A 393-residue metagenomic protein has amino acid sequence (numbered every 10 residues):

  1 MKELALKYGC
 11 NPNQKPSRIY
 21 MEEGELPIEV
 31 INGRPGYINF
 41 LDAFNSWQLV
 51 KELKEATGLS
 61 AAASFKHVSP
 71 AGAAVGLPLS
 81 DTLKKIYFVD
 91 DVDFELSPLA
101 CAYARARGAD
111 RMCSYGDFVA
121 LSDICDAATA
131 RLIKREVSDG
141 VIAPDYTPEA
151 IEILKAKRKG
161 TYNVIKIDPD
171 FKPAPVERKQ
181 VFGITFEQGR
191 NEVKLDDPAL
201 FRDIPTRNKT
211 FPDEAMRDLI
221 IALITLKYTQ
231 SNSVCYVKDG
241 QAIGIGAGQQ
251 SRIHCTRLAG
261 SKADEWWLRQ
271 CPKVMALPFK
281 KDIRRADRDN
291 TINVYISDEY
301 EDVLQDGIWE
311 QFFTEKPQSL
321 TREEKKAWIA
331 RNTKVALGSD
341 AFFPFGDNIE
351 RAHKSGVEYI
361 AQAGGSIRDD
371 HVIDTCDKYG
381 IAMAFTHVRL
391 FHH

Functional and structural regions predicted by a protein language model:
M1-D197, A215-S233: Active-site loops and adjacent core secondary-structure elements that bind or stabilize anionic groups
E22-R34, A109-Y115, Q188-K209, A286-I308 (+2 more regions): Gly-rich Lys/Arg/Thr-decorated short loops/hinges at beta-loop-alpha junctions or inter-strand turns that position
E52, Y228, E265-R269, K354 (+1 more regions): Conserved helix-loop functional segments at active or binding sites
A56-S64, V164-I167, S231-K238, L268-F279 (+1 more regions): Flexible, glycine/charged-enriched surface loops at secondary-structure junctions
S69, C125, K238-Q241, F343 (+1 more regions): Active-site-proximal loop/turn and secondary-structure-junction residues that shape catalytic pockets, frequently
A71-M112, I243-F342: Glycine- and Gly-Pro-enriched alpha-helical subdomains that act as flexible, kink-prone "lid/hinge" or packing modules
D117, L121-S122, R135-I165, D170-K172 (+5 more regions): C-terminal binding/interaction regions
I124, D203-E214, F343: Bateman/CBS regulatory modules and CBS-like beta-alpha motifs in cytosolic regions of diverse proteins
